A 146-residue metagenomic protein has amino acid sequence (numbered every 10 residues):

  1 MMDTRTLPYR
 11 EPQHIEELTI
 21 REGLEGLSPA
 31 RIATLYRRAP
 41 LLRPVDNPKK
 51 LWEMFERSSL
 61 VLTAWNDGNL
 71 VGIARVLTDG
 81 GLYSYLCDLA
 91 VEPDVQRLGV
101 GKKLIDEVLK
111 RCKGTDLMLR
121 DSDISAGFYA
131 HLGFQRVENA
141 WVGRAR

Functional and structural regions predicted by a protein language model:
M2-P48, A140: Short amphipathic alpha-helix that is part of the acyltransferase structural core
D3-P8, M118-R120, A130, Q135-R146: Conserved catalytic-core motifs of GNAT/GCN5-like acyltransferases
K50-L89: A conserved beta-strand-loop-helix scaffold within acyl/acetyltransferase catalytic domains
L89-V91, S125: Hydrophobic adenine-recognition pocket in adenosine-nucleotide-binding enzymes
V91, R97-K110: Conserved acetyl-CoA-binding loop-helix of GNAT-fold acetyltransferases
K110-D123: Conserved GNAT acetyl-CoA-binding A-motif
